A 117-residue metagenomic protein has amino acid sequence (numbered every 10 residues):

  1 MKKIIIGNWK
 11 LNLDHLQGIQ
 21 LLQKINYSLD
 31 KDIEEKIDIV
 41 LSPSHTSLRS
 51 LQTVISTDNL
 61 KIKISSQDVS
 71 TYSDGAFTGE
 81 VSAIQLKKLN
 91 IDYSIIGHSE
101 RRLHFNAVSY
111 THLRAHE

Functional and structural regions predicted by a protein language model:
M1-T78: Conserved N-terminal beta1-alpha1 strand-loop-helix module at the mouth
N8, R101-R102, E117: Short, cationic motifs built from Arg/Lys/His that form the positively charged side of catalytic pockets
S66-Y110: Glycine/small-residue-rich loop that forms an oxyanion/phosphate-binding "nest" at active or ligand-binding sites
T111-E117: Conserved small/polar residues in nucleotide/adenosyl-binding loops
